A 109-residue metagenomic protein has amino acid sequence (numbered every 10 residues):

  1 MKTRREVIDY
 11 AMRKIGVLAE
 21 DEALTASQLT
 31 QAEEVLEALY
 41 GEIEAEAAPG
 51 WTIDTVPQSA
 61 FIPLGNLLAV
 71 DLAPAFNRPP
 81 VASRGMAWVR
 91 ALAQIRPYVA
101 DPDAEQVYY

Functional and structural regions predicted by a protein language model:
M1-P57, P97-Y109: Conserved short "hinge" loops at termini or chain/domain junctions
V35-W51, P57-W88, L92-R96: Divalent metal-cofactor coordination and adjacent catalytic microenvironments
